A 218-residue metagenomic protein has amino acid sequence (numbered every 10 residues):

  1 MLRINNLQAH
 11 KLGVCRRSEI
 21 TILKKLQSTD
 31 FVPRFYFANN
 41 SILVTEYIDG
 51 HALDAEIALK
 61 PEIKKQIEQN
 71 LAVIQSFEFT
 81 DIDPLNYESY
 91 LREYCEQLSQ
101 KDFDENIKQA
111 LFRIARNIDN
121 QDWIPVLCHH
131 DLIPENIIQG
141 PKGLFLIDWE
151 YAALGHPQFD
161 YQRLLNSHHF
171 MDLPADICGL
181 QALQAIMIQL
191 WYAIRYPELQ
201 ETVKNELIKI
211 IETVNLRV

Functional and structural regions predicted by a protein language model:
M1-D83: ATP-binding pocket architecture of kinase catalytic cores
L2, H130, E135, I147-W149: Active-site flanking residues adjacent to catalytic metal/cofactor-binding acidic residues
A9, A52, I137, L154-H156: Conserved protein kinase catalytic core
I42-V44, G143, L190: A generic structural signal for beta-strand entry/edge sites
I63-I67, I107-L111, A182, V203-L207: Hydrophobic packing residues in well-ordered alpha-helices of helical domains and bundles
S76-H130, P134-E135, G140, K209 (+1 more regions): An alpha-helical support segment within catalytic cores of ATP-dependent transferases
V126-L127, Q139-L183: Active-site Asp-x-Gly
R163-N166, D172-V218: Helix-rich C-terminal or lid/interface subdomains of diverse kinases
